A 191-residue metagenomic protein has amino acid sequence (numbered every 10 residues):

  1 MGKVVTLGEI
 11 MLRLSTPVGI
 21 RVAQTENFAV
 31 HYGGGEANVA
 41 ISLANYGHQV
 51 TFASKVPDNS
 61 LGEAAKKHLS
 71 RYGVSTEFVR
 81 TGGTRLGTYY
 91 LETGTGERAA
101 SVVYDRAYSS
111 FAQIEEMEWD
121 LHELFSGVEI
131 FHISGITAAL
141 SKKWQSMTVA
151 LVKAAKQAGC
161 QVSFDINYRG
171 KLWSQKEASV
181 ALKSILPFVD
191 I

Functional and structural regions predicted by a protein language model:
M1-V74, E115-E116: Glycine-rich phosphate/adenosyl-contacting loop at the front of the ribokinase-like
T6-L7, F78, Y104, S163-F164: General beta-strand structural signal in soluble alpha/beta enzymes
L14, A112, A139-L140: Short glycine-rich, flexible loops that bind phosphorylated cofactors or substrates
G19-V22, K66-H68, E118-W119, Q145-T148 (+1 more regions): Short, glycine/charged-enriched secondary-structure capping and boundary segments
Q49-G135: Conserved N-terminal subdomain of the carbohydrate kinase-like
I130, I136-I191: Conserved beta-alpha-beta core of the PfkB/ribokinase-like small-molecule kinase fold
